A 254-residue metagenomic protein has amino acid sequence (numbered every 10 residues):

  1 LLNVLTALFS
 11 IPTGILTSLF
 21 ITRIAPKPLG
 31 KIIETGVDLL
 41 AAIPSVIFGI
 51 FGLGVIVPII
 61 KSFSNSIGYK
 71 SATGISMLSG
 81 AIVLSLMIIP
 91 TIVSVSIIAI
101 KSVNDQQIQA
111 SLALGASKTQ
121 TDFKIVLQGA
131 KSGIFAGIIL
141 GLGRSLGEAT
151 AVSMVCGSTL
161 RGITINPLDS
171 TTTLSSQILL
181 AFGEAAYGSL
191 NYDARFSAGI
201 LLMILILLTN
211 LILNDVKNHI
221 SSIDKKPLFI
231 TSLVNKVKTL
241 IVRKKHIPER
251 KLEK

Functional and structural regions predicted by a protein language model:
L1-L8, P26-K27, L180-S189, R250: Periplasmic/extracellular loop-to-transmembrane helix junction in inner-membrane transport proteins
L1-N3, S62-T91: Loop-to-helix entry region at the N-terminal start of transmembrane alpha-helices in multi-pass membrane transporters
L5-V37, I50, P58, L213-S222: Transmembrane-helix boundary motif in ABC transporter permease subunits
T13, P26-K31, N104-D105, Q109-A136: Amphipathic cytosolic juxtamembrane alpha-helices at the membrane-cytosol interface of multi-pass membrane transporters
T35-D38, A42, I88, A113: Residue-level signal for discrete positions within transmembrane alpha-helices of multi-pass small-molecule
V95-S96, K118-C156: Transmembrane alpha-helices
I97-D105, L112, I139, G183 (+1 more regions): C-terminal transmembrane helix and the adjacent membrane-cytosol boundary/short C-terminal tail of inner/organellar
R144-G188: Glycine-rich helix-loop "coupling/hinge" segments at transmembrane-helix boundaries in multipass transporters
